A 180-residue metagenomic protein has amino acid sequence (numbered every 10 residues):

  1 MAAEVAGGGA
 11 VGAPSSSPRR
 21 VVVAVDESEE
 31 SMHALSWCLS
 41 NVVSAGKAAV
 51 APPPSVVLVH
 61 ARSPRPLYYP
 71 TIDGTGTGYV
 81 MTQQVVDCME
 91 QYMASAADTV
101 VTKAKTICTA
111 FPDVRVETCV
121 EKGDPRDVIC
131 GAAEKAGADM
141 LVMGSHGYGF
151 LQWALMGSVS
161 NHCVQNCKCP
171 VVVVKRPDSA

Functional and structural regions predicted by a protein language model:
M1-S17, S40, Q91, S95 (+2 more regions): Structural beta-alpha unit
A10-Q84, A94, T109-A110, E117 (+1 more regions): Small/aliphatic-rich secondary-structure junction motif
P18, M140-Q165, R176, A180: Glycine-rich, Arg-bearing micro-motifs that act as flexible, cationic patches
A24-S28, T82, V86-A97, K122 (+3 more regions): Amphipathic alpha-helical protein-protein interaction segments
V25-E27, P53-R65, V120-P125, A133-E134 (+2 more regions): Residues that form ligand- and interface-recognition hot spots within folded domains
S36, T106, N161: Active-site phosphate/pyrophosphate- and oxyanion-stabilizing loops and adjacent acidic/basic residues in soluble
G74-T77, K135-G137, S160: Short, hinge-like loop/turn segments at secondary-structure boundaries
